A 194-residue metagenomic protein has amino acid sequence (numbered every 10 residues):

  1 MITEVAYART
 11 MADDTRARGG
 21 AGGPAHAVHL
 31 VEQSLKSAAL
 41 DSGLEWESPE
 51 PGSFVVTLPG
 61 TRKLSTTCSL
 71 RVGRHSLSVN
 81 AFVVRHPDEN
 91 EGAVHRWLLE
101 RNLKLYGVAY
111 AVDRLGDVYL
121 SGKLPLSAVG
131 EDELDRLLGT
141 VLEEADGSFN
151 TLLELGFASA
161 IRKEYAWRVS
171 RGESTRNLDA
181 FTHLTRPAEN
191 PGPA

Functional and structural regions predicted by a protein language model:
M1-S65, D113: Charge-rich, low-complexity N-terminal segments
S34, A38, W97, R101-L105 (+1 more regions): Conserved short hydrophobic interaction patches
E50-D88: Hydrophobic-cavity lipid-handling domains and compact docking modules
S69-R74, E133-L142: Extended Gly/Ser/Thr-rich low-complexity repeat segments, especially those forming or decorating extracellular
N80-S121: Short, internal acidic amphipathic alpha-helical interface segments that mediate docking to partner proteins
L115-G139, G147-F157: Well-ordered alpha/beta subsegment
L153-A194: Short, highly charged C-terminal tails/helix-capping segments
